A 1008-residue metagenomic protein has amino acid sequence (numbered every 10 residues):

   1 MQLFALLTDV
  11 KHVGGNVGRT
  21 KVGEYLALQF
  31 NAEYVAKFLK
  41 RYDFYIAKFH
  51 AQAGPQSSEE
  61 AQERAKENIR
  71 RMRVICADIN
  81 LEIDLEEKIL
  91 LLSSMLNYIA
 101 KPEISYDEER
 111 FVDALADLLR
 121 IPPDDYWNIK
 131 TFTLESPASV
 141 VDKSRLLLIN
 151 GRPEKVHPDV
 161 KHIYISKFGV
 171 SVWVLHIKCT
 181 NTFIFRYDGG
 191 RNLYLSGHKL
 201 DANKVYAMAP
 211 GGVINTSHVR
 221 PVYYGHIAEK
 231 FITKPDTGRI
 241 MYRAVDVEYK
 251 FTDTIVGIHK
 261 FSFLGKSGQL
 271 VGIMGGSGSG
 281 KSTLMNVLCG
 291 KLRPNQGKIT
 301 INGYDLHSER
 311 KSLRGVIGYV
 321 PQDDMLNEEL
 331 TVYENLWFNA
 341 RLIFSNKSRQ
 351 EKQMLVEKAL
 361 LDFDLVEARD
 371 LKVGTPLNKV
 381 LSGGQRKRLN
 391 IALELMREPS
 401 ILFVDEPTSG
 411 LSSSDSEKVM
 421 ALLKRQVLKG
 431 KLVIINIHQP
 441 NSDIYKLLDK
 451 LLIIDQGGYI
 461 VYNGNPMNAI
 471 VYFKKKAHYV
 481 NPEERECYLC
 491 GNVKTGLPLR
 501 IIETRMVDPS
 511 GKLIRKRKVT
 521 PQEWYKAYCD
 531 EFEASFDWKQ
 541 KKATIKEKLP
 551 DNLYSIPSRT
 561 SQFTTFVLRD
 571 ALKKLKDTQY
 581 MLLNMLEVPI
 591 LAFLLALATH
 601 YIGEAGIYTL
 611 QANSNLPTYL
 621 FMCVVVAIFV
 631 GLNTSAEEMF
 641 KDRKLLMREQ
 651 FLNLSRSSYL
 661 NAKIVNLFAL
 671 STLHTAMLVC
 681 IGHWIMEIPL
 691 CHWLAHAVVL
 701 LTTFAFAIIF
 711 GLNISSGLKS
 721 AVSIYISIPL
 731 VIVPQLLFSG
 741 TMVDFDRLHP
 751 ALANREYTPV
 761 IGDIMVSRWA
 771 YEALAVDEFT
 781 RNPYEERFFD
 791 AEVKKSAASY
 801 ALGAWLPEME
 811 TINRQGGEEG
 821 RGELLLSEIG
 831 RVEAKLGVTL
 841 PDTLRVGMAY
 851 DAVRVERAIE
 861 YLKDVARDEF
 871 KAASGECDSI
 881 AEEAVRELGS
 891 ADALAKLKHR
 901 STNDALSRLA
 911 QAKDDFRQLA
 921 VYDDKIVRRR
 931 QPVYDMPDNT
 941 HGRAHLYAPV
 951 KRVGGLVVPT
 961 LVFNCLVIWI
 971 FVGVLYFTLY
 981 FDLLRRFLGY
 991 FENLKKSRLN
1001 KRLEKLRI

Functional and structural regions predicted by a protein language model:
M1-I99, I104-W173, I177: Small-residue-enriched hydrophobic alpha-helices in membranes
P153-F185, G190-R191, L195-S196, M208-A209 (+12 more regions): Topological signature of polytopic alpha-helical transporters
M274-S277: The feature captures the beta-strand-to-loop junction immediately N-terminal to the Walker
C289: Helix-to-loop junction immediately C-terminal to a conserved catalytic motif
G297-D305, L313: Conserved ABC transporter NBD signature motif
E328-S345, L355: Q-loop/switch helix immediately C-terminal to the Walker
E394-L395: ABC ATPase C-loop
L402-E406: Catalytic Walker B motif of ABC-type/P-loop ATPase nucleotide-binding domains
